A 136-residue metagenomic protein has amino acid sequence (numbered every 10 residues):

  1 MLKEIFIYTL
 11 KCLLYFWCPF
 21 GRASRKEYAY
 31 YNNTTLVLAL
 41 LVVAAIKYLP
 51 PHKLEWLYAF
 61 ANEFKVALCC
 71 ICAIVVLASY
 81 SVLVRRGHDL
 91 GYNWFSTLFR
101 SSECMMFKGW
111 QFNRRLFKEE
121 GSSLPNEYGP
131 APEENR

Functional and structural regions predicted by a protein language model:
M1-T34, Y80-F95, R114-R136: Membrane-interface extramembranous regions at the lipid-water interface
E27-K53, Y58-L83, L90-K118: Hydrophobic alpha-helical transmembrane segments in multi-pass membrane proteins
